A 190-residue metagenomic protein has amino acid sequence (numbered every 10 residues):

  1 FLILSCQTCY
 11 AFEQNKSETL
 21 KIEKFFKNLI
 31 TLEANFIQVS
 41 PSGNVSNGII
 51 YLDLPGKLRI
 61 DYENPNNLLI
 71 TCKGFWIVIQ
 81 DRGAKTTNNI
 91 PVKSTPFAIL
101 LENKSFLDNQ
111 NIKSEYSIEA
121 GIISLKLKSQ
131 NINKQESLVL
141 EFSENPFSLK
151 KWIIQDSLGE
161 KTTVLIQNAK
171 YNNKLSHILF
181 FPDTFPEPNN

Functional and structural regions predicted by a protein language model:
F1-Q7: Bacterial N-terminal signal peptides
C9-E13: Boundary at the C-terminal end of the N-terminal hydrophobic targeting segment
K24-G43: A short, Trp-centered hydrophobic/proline-enriched beta-strand micro-motif
L29-T31, V45-N47, D53-P55, P65 (+5 more regions): Extracytoplasmic
F36, L58-Y62, I77-Q80, L125 (+1 more regions): Short hydrophobic/aromatic-rich beta-strand segments that constitute the beta-sheet cores of beta-sandwich/beta-barrel
S40-S42, G83-K85, L158: Solvent-exposed strand-loop boundary residues in beta-sheet-rich modules
I49-I99, T162: An acidic-aromatic
D108-N189: Gly/Pro-enriched, hydrophobic low-complexity segments that function as extracytoplasmic propeptides/linkers
